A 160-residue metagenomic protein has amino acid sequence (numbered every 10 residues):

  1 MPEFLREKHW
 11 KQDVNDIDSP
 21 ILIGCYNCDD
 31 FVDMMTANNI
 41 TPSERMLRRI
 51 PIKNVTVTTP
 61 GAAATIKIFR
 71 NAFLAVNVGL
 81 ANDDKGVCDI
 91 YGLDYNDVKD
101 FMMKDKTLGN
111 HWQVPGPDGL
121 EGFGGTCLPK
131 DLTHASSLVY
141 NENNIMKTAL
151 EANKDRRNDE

Functional and structural regions predicted by a protein language model:
M1-A63, A135: Rossmann-fold dinucleotide-binding core
I23-C25, R70, L74-V78: Short-chain dehydrogenase/reductase
T36-A37, R70, L138, E160: Surface-exposed beta-strand edges and their flanking turn/coil or helix-capping segments
K53, V57, A72, F123: Conserved short-loop catalytic and cofactor-binding motifs
G61-A64, A75-E160: Interdomain hinge/lid region at the active-site interface of Rossmann-like NAD(P)-dependent oxidoreductases
T65-F69: A short alpha-helical cap/connector motif
